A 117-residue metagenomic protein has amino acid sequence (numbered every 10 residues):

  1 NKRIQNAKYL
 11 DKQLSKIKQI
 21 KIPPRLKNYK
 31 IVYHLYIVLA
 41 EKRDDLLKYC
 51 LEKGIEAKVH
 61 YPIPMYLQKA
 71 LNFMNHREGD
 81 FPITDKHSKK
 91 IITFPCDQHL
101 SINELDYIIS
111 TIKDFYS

Functional and structural regions predicted by a protein language model:
N1-S117: PLP-dependent aminotransferase class I/II
